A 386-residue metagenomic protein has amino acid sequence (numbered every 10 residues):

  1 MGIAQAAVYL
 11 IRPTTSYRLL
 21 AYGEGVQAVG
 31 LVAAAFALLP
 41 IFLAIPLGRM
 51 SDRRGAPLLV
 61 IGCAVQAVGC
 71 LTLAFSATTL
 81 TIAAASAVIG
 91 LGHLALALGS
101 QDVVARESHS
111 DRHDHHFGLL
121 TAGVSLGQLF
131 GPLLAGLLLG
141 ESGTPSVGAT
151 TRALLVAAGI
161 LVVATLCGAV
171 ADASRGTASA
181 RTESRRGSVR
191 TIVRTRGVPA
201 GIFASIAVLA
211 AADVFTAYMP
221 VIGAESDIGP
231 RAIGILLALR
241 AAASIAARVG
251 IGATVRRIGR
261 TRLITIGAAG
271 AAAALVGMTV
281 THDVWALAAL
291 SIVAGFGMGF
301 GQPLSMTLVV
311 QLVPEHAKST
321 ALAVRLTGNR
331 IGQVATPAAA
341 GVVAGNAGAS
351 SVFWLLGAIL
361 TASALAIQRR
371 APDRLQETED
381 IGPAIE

Functional and structural regions predicted by a protein language model:
M1-A37, A200, A204, A210-I222 (+1 more regions): Helix-loop boundary and gating motifs at the non-cytosolic
S16, G127-L139, T336-A344: Small-residue (Gly/Pro/Ala) motifs that create kinks and tight helix-helix packing interfaces
A34-L47, A238-V249: Central cavity-lining transmembrane alpha-helices of secondary-active solute carriers, predominantly the Major
L43-G55, A247-G259: Helix-to-loop junctions at the C-terminal end of transmembrane segments in multipass secondary transporters
P57-L71, R262-V276: Structural signature of the two symmetry-related core transmembrane helices
A87-V124: Cytoplasmic helix-loop-helix junction between adjacent transmembrane helices in 12-TM secondary transporters
A158-S179, A366-A371: C-terminal membrane-cytosol helix-exit motif in multi-pass small-molecule transporters
D172-I202, E386: Juxtamembrane intracellular "pre-TM" segments in multi-pass secondary transporters
